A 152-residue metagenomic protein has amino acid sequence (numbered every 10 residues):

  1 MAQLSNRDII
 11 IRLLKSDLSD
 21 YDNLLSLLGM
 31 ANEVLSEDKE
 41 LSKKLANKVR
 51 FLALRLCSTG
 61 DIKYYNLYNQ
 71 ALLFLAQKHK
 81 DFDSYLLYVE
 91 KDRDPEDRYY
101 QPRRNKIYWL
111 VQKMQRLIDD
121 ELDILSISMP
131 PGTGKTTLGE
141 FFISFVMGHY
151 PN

Functional and structural regions predicted by a protein language model:
M1-K43: Intrinsically disordered, low-structural-confidence terminal and linker regions
M30-E40, N47-C57, D61-N152: Phosphate/NTP-binding elements of NTP-utilizing enzymes
